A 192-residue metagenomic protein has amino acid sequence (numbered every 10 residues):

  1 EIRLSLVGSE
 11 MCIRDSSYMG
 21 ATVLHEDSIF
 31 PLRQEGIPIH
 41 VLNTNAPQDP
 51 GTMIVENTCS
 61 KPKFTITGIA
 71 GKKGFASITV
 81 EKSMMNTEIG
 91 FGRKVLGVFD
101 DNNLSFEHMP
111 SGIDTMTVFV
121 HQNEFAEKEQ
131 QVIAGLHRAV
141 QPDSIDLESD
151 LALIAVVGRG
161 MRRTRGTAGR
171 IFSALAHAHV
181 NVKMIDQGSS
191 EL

Functional and structural regions predicted by a protein language model:
E1, G20, S144-E148: Generic detector of short alpha-helix boundary/capping microenvironments and adjacent low-complexity segments
E1-I13: Short, small-residue-biased leader/transition segments that mark boundaries at the very start of proteins
R3, S16-M19, V23, S83-N86: Alpha-helix capping and helix-loop boundary segments enriched in small/acidic/polar residues
R14-N45: Phosphate/diphosphate-binding loops
Q48-L192: A conserved regulatory-domain signal marking ACT and ACT-like small-molecule sensing domains and adjacent regulatory
